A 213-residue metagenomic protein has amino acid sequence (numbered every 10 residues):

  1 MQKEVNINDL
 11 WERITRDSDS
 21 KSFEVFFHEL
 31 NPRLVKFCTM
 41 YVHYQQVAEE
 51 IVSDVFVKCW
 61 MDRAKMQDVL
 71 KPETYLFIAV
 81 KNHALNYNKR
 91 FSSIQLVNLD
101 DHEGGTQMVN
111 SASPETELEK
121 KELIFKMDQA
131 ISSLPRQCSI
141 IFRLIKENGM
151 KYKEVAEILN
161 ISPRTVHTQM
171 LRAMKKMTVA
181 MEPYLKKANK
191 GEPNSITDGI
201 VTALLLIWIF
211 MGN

Functional and structural regions predicted by a protein language model:
M1-H28, P32, M211-N213: N-terminal module of bacterial RNA polymerase sigma factors
E4-I7, I94-E117: Internal acidic/polar
T15-R16, F56-K71, R90: Sigma70-family region 2
F27-Q45, D62, I131, Q137: Amphipathic, Lys/Arg- and hydrophobic-enriched alpha-helical face
E50-V57, L70-N82: Structural recognition of an alpha-helix C-terminal capping motif at a helix-to-coil junction
I78-L99: Arg/Lys-rich amphipathic alpha helix in sigma70-family domain 2
S132, R136, I140, N148-T165: Helix-turn-helix DNA-binding module
M174-N213: C-terminal edge and immediately downstream basic/flexible tail or linker adjoining helix-turn-helix-like DNA-binding
